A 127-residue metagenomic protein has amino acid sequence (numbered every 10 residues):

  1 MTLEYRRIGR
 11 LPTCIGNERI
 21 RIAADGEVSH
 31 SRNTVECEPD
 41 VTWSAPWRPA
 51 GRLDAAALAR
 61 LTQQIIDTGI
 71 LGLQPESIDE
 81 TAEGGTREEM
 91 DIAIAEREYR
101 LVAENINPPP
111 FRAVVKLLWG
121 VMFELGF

Functional and structural regions predicted by a protein language model:
M1-P12, N17-E18, A56-F127: Short, well-ordered, aromatic-rich surface patches in folded extracellular/luminal domains
E18-I22, R48-G51, M90: Hydrophobic/aromatic beta-strand elements that line small-molecule binding cavities or substrate pockets in beta-rich
A24-V28: Structural signal for glycine-centered tight turns and loop->strand junctions in beta-sheet-rich domains
S29-S31, S44, S77: Generic serine detector
S31-N33, E104: Surface loops and adjacent helix of pleckstrin homology
N33-G72: A short-motif feature that recognizes glycine-rich, charge-decorated loops that bind or process nucleotide phosphates
